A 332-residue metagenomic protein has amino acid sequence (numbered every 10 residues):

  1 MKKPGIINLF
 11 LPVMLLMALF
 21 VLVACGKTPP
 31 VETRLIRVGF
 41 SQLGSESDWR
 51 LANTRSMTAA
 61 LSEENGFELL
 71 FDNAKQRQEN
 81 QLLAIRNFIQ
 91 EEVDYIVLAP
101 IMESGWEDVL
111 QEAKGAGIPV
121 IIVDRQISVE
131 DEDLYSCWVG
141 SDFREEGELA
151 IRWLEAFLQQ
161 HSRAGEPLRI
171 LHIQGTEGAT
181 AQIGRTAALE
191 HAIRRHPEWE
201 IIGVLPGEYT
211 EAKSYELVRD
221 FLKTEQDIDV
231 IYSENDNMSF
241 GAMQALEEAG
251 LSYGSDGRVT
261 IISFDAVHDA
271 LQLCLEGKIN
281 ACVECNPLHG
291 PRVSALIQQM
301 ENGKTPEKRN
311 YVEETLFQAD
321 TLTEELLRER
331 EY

Functional and structural regions predicted by a protein language model:
M1-R37, E63, Q111-I118: Short, low-complexity disordered leader/linker segments with a strong preference for bacterial N-terminal type II
C25, R34, H172-E177, A181 (+2 more regions): Hinge/cleft segment of the Venus flytrap/periplasmic-binding protein
R37-S56, A60-E64, L70-L83, N87 (+6 more regions): Extracytoplasmic "Venus flytrap"
V38, Q81, V139-P167, K213-Y215 (+2 more regions): Hydrophobic alpha-helical segments within soluble ligand-binding/sensing domains
W49-E63, E146-W153, T180-W199, L217 (+1 more regions): Short, solvent-exposed amphipathic alpha-helices that sit in or adjacent to ligand/effector-binding or catalytic
D72-N73, V129-A156, V204, E276-P287: Short beta-strand elements at the ligand-binding edges of bilobed clamshell
L98-G115, L189, G203-Q272: Hydrophobic alpha-helical
D108-E145, R169, V267-L273: Flexible loop/hinge segments that line or gate small-molecule binding clefts
